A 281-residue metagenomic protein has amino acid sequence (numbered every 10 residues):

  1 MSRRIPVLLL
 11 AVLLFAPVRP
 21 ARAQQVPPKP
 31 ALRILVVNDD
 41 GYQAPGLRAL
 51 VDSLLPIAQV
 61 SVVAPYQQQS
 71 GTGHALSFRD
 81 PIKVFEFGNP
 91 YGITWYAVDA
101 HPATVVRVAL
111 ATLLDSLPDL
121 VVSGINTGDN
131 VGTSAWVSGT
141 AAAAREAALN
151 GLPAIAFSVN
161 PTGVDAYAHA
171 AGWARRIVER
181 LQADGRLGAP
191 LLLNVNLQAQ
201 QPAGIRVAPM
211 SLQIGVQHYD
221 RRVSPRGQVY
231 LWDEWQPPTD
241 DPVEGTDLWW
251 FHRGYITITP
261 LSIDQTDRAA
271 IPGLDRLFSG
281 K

Functional and structural regions predicted by a protein language model:
M1-R4: Positively charged n-region of N-terminal signal peptides that target proteins for export
V7-P17: Bacterial N-terminal signal peptides
R19-A23: Sec/Tat signal peptide C-region and signal peptidase I cleavage site
K29-P30, I34, P45, V51-T112: A cross-family phosphate/adenosyl-ligand binding-site feature
D129-S138: Glycine/threonine-rich flexible loop motifs
A143-A148: Hydrophobic/aromatic ligand-binding patch that stacks against planar heteroaromatic rings of cofactors or nucleotides
A170-K281: Electrostatically charged, flexible surface regions
